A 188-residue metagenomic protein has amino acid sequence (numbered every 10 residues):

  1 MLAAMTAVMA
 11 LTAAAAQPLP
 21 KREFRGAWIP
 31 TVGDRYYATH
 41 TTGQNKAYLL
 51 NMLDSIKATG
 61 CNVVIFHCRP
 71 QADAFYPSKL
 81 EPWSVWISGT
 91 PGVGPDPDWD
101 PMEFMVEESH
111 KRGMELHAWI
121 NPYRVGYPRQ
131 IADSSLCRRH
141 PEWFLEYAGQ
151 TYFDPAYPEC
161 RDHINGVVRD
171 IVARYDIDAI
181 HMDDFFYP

Functional and structural regions predicted by a protein language model:
M1-A3: Bacterial N-terminal signal peptides that target proteins for export
M5-A15: Hydrophobic h-region of N-terminal signal peptides that target proteins for export in Gram-negative bacteria
R22-F24, W28-P30, D34-A47, H117-Y175: Active-site-adjacent "subsite" loops/lids of carbohydrate-active enzymes
R25-P30, V63-H67, E115-W119, A179-D183: Structural recognition of the beta-strand scaffold that forms the well-ordered cores of secreted hydrolase catalytic
H40-T59, W86-R112: Aromatic- and glycine-enriched glycan-recognition loops and surfaces that form the carbohydrate-binding subsites
M52-C61, M105-R112, G149-F185: An active-site-proximal structural segment forming one wall of the substrate-binding cleft that immediately precedes
G60-P97: Aromatic-lined carbohydrate-binding/catalytic grooves of carbohydrate-active enzymes
P70, P122-R124, F186: Active-site-proximal loop/turn and secondary-structure-junction residues that shape catalytic pockets, frequently
